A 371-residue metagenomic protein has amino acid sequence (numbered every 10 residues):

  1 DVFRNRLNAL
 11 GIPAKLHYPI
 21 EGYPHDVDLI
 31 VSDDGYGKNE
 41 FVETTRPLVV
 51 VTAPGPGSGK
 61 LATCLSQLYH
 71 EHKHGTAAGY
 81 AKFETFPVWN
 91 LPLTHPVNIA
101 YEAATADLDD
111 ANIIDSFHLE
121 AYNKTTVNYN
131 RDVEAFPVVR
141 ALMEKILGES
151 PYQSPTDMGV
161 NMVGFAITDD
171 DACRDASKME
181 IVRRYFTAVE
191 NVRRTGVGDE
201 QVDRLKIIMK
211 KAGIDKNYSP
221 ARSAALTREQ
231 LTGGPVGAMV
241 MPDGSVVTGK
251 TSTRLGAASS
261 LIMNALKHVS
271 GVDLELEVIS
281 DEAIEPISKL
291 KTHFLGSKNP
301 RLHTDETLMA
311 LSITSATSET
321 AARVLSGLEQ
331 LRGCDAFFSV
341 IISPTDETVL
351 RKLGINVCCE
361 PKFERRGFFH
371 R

Functional and structural regions predicted by a protein language model:
D1-T52, Q67-E229, G234, M241-D243 (+2 more regions): Flexible phosphate-sensing "switch/lid" loops adjacent to ATP/NTP-binding sites across phosphate-transfer
G55-P56: The conserved Walker
T63: Hydrophobic positions on the alpha1 helix immediately C-terminal to the Walker A/P-loop
G79, T251-T253: Residue-level structural signal for beta-strand termini and adjacent loop
V236-V240, S280-E282: Short, conserved beta-strand edge motifs with alternating hydrophobic and charged residues
R254-S270: A short, polar/charged loop-to-alpha-helix boundary motif
H268-P300: Short HxH-centered metal-ligating active-site micro-motif
